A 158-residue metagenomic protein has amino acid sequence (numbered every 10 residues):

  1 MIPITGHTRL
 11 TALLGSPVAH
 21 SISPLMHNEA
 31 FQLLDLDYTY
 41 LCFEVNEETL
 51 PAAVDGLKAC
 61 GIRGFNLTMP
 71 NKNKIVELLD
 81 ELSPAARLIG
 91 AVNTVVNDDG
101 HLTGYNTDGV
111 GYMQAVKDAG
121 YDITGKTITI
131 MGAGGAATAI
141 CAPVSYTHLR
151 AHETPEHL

Functional and structural regions predicted by a protein language model:
P3-A119: Phosphate/diphosphate ligand-binding glycine-rich loop within oxidoreductases
T8, T124-G125: Phosphate-coordination loops involved in phosphoryl transfer and adenosine-cofactor binding
G15, N106, G125-S145: Glycine-rich adenosine-cofactor-binding loop
N71-I75, A137, P155: Glycine-rich nucleotide phosphate-binding loop and flanking beta-alpha elements of Rossmann-like dinucleotide-binding
L102, T129-I130, R150: Short, surface-exposed loop/turn motifs that are enriched in glycine and acidic residues and include a nearby proline
T147-E156: Conserved small/polar residues in nucleotide/adenosyl-binding loops
